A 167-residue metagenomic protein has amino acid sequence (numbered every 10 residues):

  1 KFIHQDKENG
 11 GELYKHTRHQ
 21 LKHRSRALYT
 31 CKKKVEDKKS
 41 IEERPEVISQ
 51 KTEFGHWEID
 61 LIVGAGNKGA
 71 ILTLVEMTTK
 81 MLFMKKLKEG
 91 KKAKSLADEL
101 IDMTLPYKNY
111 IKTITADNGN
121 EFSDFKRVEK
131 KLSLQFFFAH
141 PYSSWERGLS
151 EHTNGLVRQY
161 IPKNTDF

Functional and structural regions predicted by a protein language model:
K1-S49: Basic, flexible linker segments flanking DNA-binding modules in nucleic acid-interacting mobile-element proteins
I48-K51, G55, K163-T165: Glycine-centered loop/turn motifs
T52-G64: Two-metal-ion RNase H-like nuclease active-site motif
D60, L74, K80, L100 (+3 more regions): Mobile genetic element proteins and their domesticated derivatives, centered on retroelements and DNA transposons
V63-N67, M84-K108: Active-site beta-loop-alpha junctions of metal-dependent nucleic acid enzymes, especially the RNase H-like/DDE
G69-I71: Short loop/turn microsegments at loop-to-beta-strand junctions
K80-K85, F138, P162-K163: Short small-residue beta-strand/loop micro-motif enriched in glycine and branched aliphatics
A116-N118, S123-E129, F138-I161, F167: RNase H-like two-metal-ion nuclease catalytic core shared by retroviral integrases and related mobile-element nucleases
